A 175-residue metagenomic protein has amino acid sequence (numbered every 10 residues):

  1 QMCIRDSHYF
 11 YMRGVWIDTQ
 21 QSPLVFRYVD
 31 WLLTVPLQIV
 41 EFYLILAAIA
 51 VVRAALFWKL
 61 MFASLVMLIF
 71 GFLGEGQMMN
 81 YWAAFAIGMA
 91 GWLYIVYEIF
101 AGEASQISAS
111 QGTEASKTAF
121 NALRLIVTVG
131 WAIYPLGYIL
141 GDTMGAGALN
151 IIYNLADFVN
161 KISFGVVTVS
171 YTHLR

Functional and structural regions predicted by a protein language model:
M2-S7, T172-H173: Conserved small/polar residues in nucleotide/adenosyl-binding loops
R5-D6, S64-F72, I133: Aromatic-anchored segments of alpha-helical transmembrane domains
D6-R27: Helix-loop junctions on the outward
P23-L33, K59, A83-A90, A119 (+2 more regions): Physicochemical signature of membrane-embedded alpha-helices that form the seven-helix bundle of GPCRs, emphasizing
V29-W58: Internal transmembrane alpha-helix with an interfacial aromatic "cap," most often the third helix
E41, F70, G91-E114, G137: Alpha-helical transmembrane segments in multipass membrane proteins, preferentially the mid-helix core
L73-W82: Membrane-interface helix caps and helix-loop-helix hairpins in membrane proteins
A122-R175: C-terminal transmembrane-bundle signature of multipass membrane proteins, characterized by strong activation on
